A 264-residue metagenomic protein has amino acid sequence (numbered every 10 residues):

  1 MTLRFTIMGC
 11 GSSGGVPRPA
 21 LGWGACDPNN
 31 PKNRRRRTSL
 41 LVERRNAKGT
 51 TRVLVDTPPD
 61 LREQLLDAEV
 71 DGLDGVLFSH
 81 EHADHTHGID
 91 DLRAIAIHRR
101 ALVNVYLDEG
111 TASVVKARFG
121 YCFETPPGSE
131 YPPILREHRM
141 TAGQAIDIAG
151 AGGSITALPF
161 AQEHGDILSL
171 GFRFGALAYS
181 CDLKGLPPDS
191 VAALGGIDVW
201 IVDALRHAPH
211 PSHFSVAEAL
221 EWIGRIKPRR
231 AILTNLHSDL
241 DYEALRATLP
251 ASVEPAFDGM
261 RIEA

Functional and structural regions predicted by a protein language model:
M1-S180, D189, R246-A264: Binuclear metal-dependent hydrolase catalytic cores
N33, P58, L183, P209-V216: A conditional alpha-helix N-cap/helix-loop micro-motif detector
D60, H82, K184, L205 (+1 more regions): Catalytic metal-binding/acid-base residues of hydrolase active sites
G143, P187-A264: Binuclear metal-ion centers of metallo-dependent hydrolases, dominated by the metallo-beta-lactamase
P159-F160, S180-D182, V202, L233-T234: Thr-Gly-centered strand-to-loop micro-motif
